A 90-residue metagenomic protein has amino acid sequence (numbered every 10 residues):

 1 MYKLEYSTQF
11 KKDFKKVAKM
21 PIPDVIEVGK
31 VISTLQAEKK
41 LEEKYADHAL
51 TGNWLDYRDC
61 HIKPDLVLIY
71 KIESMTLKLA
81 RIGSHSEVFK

Functional and structural regions predicted by a protein language model:
M1-P64, I72-K78, V88-K90: Basic, Lys/Arg-enriched alpha-helical interface segments
G83-S86: Short, solvent-exposed aromatic-acidic interface loops
